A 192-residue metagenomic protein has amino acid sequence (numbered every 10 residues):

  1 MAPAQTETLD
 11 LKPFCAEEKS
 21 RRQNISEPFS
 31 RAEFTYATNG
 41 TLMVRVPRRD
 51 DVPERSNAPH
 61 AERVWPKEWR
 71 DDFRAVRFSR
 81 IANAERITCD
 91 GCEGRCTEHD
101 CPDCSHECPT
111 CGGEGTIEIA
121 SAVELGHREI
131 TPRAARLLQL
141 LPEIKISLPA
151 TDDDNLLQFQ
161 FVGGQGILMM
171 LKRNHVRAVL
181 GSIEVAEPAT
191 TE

Functional and structural regions predicted by a protein language model:
M1-R45: Intrinsically disordered, low-complexity linker/loop segments enriched in Gly/Pro and charged/polar residues
A32-E33, T38-E192: C-terminal functional regions that serve as terminal interaction/effector modules
